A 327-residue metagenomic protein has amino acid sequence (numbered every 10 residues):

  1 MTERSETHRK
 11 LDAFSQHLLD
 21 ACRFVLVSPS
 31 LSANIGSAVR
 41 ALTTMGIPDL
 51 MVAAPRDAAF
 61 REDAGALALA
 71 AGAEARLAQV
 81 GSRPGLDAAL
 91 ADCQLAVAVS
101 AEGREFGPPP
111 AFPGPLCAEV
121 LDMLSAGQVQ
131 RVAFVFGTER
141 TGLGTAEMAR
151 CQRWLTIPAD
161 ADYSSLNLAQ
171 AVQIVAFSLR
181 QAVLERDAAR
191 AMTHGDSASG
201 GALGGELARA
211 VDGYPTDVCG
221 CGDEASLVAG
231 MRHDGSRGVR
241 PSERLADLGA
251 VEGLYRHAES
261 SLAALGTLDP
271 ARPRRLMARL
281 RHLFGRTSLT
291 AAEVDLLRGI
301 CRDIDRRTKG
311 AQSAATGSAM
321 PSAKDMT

Functional and structural regions predicted by a protein language model:
M1-T327: Post-transcriptional modification and biogenesis factors for structured RNAs of the translation apparatus
